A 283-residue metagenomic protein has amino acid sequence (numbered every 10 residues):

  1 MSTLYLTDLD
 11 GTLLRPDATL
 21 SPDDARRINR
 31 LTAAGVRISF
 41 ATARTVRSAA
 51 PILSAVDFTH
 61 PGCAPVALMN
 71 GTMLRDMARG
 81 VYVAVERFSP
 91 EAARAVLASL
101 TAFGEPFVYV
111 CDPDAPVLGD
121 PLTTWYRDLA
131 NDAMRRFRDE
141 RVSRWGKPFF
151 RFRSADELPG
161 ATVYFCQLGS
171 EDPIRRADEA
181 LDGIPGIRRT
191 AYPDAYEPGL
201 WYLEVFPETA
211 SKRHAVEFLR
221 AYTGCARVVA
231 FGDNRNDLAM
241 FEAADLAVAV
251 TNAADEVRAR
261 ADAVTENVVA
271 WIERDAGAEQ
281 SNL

Functional and structural regions predicted by a protein language model:
S2, G35, C63, A161-T162 (+2 more regions): Short, well-ordered alpha-helix to beta-strand connector turns
S2-L4, L20-S21, Y202-L283: Mg2+-dependent phosphoryl-transfer enzymes with acidic/Ser/Thr/Gly-rich catalytic loops
A18-A34, V85-A92, F150, P207-Y222 (+1 more regions): Short, acidic loop-to-helix structural element flanking the phosphoryl-transfer center in phosphate-processing enzymes
P22-M134: Active-site phosphate-binding/coordination module
A49-L53, A177, V257: Hydrophobic packing residues within well-ordered alpha-helices of enzyme cores
V56, G62, N70, I184-P185 (+2 more regions): Short, structured coil segments at secondary-structure junctions
V110-V229, R235, M240: Conserved acidic, metal-coordinating active-site core of Asp-based, Mg2+-dependent phosphoryl-transfer enzymes
